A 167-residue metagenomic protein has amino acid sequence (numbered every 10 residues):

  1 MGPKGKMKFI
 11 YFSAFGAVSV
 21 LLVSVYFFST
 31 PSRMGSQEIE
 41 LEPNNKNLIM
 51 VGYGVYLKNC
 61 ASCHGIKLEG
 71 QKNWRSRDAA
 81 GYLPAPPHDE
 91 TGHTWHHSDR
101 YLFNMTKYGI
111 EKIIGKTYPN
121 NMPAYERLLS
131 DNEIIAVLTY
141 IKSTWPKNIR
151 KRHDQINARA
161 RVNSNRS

Functional and structural regions predicted by a protein language model:
G2-A17: N-terminal Sec-pathway targeting helices
S29-V55, K151, A160: Electrostatic cytochrome c docking/interface patches
N47, Y53-P84, Y108-Y118, T144-K151: Periplasmic/extracellular electron-transfer cofactor-ligation site, primarily the c-type cytochrome heme-c attachment
Y53, E69-F103, A124-L129: Gly/Gly-Pro-rich "capping" loops immediately C-terminal to redox-active cysteine motifs in periplasmic/lumenal
Y53, L57, F103, I135-L138 (+1 more regions): Non-transmembrane alpha-helical segments in soluble domains of secreted/periplasmic/extracellular proteins
G115-S167: Flexible coil segments in periplasmic/lumen-exposed cytochrome c-class electron-transfer proteins
